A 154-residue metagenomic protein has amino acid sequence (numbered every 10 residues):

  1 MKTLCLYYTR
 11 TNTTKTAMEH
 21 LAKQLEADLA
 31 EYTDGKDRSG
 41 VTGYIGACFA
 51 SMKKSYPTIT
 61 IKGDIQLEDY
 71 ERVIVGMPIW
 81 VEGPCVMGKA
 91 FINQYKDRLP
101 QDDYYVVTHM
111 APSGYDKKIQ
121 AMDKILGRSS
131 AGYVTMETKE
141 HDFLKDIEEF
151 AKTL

Functional and structural regions predicted by a protein language model:
M1-V73, E82-C85, N93, T135 (+1 more regions): N-terminal beta1-alpha1-beta2 submodule of the flavodoxin-like/Rossmannoid cofactor-binding fold
C5, V75, Y104-T108: Structural beta-sheet core signal
T13, S113-K117: Short, charged/polar "capping" segments at the starts of alpha-helices and the immediately preceding loops
L67-E68, N93-D102, L126: Short, conserved loop/helix-junction motifs that constitute active-site signature segments in enzyme catalytic cores
M87-Q94, K118-Q120, I147: Charged helix-capping and loop-helix junction motifs
V107-G114, K139: Short beta-alpha junction loops
D116-G127: Short, aromatic/basic amphipathic alpha-helical patches
S130-L154: Glycine-rich phosphate/pyrophosphate-binding loop and the adjoining helix
